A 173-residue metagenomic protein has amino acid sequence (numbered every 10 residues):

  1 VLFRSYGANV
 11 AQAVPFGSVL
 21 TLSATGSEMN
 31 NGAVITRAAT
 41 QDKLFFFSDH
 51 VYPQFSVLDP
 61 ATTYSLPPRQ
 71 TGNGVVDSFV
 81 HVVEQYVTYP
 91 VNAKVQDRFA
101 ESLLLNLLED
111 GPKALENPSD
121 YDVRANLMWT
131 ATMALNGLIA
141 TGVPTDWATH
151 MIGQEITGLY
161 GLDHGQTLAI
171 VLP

Functional and structural regions predicted by a protein language model:
V1, G26-M29, T149-H150, E155: Short glycine/serine/threonine-rich phosphate/pyrophosphate-binding segments that cradle anionic phosphate groups
V1, V10, P15, A140-T141 (+1 more regions): Alpha-helix C-terminal capping segments
F3-N92: A glycine/threonine-rich phosphate-anchoring loop and its flanking beta-alpha core in nucleotide/phosphate-binding
Q85, Y89-P173: Active-site segments that bind and position negatively charged phosphate/pyrophosphate groups
